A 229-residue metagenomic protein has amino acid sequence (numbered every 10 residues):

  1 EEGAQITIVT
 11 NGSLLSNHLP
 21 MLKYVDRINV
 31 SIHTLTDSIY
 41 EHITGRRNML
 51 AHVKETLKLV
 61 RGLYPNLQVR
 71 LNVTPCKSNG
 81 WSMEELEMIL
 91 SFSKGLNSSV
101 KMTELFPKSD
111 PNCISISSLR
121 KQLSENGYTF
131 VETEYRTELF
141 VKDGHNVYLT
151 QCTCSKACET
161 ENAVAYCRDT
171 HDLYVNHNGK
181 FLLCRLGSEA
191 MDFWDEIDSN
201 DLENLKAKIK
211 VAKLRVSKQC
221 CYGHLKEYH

Functional and structural regions predicted by a protein language model:
E1-A4, G80-S99, S155-N162: Short, electropositive alpha-helical surface patch
E1-R27, I32-I39, G45-H52, V73-M88 (+1 more regions): Canonical radical SAM enzyme core domain
G3, V25, N97, T170-H171: Short, well-ordered alpha-helix to beta-strand connector turns
I6, L67-V69, S98-V100: Hydrophobic anchor at the start of a short beta-strand that flanks the dinucleotide cofactor-binding loop
P20-V25, K58-Y64, S91-G95: Acidic (Asp/Glu)-rich catalytic clusters
P107-H229: Accessory C-terminal segments flanking Radical SAM cores
